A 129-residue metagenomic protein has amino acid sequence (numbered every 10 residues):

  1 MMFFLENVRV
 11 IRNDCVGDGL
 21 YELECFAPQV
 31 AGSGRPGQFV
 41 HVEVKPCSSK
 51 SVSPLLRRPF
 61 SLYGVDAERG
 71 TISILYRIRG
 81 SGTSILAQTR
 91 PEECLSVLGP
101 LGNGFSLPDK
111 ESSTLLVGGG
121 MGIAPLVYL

Functional and structural regions predicted by a protein language model:
M1-M2, M121: Detector for methionine-enriched segments
M2-P91: Ferredoxin-reductase
S81-L129: FNR/FR-type flavoprotein reductase catalytic core
